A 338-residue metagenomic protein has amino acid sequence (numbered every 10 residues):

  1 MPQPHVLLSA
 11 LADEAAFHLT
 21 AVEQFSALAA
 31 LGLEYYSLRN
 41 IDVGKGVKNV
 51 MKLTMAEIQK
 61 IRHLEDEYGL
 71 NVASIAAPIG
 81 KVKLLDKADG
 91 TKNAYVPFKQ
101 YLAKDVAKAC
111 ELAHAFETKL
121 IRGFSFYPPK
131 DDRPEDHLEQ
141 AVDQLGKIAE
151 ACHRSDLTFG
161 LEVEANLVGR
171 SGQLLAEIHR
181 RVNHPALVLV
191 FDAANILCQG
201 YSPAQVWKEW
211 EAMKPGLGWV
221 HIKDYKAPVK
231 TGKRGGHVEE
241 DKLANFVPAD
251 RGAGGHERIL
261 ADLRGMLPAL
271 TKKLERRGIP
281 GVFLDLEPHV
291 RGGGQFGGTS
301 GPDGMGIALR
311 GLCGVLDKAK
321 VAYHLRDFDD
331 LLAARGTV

Functional and structural regions predicted by a protein language model:
P2-S9, F17-E34, D66, G172-V338: Histidine-acidic metal/acid-base catalytic patches
S9-E23, E57-I61, K104-V106: N-terminal-biased segments
L11-D13, A27, L31-M55, A76: N-terminal substrate-binding region of glycoside hydrolase catalytic domains
A12-A16, N40-D42, P78-K81, S125-K130 (+4 more regions): Active-site-proximal loop/turn and secondary-structure-junction residues that shape catalytic pockets, frequently
V22, S26-A27, E67, V82-F191 (+2 more regions): Active-site acidic/histidine proton-transfer and metal-coordination neighborhood in alpha/beta enzyme cores
S37-L38, V72-A77, T118-S125, T158-E162 (+1 more regions): Short beta-strand segments at enzyme active-site cores
D42-A56, I79-A103, S125-H137, G235-V247 (+1 more regions): Surface-exposed, active-site-proximal loop segments in enzymatic domains
M55-A77, V142-S155, R181-V182, G254-A261: Alpha-helix-loop-beta-strand connector modules within alpha/beta enzyme cores
